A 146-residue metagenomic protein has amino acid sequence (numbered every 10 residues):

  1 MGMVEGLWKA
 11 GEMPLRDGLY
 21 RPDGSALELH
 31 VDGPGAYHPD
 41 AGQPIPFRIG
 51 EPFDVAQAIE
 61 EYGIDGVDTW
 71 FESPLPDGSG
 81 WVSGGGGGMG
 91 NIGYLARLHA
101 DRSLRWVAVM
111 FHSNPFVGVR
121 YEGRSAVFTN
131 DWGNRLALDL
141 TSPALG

Functional and structural regions predicted by a protein language model:
V4-G33, G63-D77, M110-G123: Repeated scaffold domains used in trafficking and secretory/extracellular systems, primarily beta-propellers
W8-G11, A41-G63, Y94-H112, G146: Aromatic (tryptophan-biased) beta-strands that constitute blades/sheets of beta-rich domains
R21-P22, H38-P39, L75-D77, H99 (+1 more regions): Acidic surface patches and DE-rich sequence motifs
A36-D40, P44-P46, G88-A96, N134-A137: Structural motif
G80-V82, A126: Hydrophobic beta-strand positions that form the internal "hydrophobic ladder" of WD40/Gbeta-like beta-propeller blades
S83-G86, N130: Recurrent small/Gly-Pro-centered beta-turn motifs in extracellular repeat architectures
M110-G146: Short, compact, well-ordered microdomains
